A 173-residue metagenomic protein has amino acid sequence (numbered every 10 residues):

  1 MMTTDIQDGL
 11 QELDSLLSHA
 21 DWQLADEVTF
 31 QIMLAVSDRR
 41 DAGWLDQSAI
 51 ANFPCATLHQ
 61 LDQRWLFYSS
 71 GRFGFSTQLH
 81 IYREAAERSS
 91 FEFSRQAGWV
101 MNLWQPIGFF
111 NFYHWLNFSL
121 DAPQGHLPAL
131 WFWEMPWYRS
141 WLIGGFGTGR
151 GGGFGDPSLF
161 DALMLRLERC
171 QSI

Functional and structural regions predicted by a protein language model:
M2-I173: Surface-exposed peri-terminal alpha-helical interaction modules
